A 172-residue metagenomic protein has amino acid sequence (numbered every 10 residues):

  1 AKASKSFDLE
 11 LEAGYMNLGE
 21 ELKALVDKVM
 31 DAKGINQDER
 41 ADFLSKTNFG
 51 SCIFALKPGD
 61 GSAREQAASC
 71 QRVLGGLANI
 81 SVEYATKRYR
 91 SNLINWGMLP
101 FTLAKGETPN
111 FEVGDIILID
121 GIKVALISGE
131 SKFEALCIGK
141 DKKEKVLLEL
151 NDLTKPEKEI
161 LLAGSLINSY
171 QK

Functional and structural regions predicted by a protein language model:
A1-K172: Fe-S-dependent hydro-lyases/dehydratases of central metabolism
